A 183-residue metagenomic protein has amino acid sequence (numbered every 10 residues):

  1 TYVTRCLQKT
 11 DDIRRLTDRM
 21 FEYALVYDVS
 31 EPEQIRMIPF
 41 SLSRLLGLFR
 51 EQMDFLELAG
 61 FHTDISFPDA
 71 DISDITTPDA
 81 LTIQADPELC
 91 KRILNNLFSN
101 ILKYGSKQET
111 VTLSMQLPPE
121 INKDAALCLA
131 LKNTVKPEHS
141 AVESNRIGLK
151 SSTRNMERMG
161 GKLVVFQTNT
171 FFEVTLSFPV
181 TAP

Functional and structural regions predicted by a protein language model:
Q8-L16: Short alpha-helical segment of the dimerization/phosphotransfer core of two-component systems
D28-I35, T76-A85: Conserved micro-motifs of the catalytic ATP-binding
L56-T77: Short conserved segments within the C-terminal catalytic ATPase subdomain
C90-K91: A residue-level detector for a conserved hydrophobic packing site within the catalytic ATP-binding domain
I101-L102: Short helix-loop "hinge" at the ATP-lid/N-box region of the Bergerat-fold HATPase_c
A125-I147: Glycine-rich/acidic phosphate-handling loop/turn and adjacent ATP-lid/helix of nucleotide-binding kinase/ATPase domains
M156-E157: Detector for a conserved hydrophobic position within an alpha-helical segment of the HATPase_c
